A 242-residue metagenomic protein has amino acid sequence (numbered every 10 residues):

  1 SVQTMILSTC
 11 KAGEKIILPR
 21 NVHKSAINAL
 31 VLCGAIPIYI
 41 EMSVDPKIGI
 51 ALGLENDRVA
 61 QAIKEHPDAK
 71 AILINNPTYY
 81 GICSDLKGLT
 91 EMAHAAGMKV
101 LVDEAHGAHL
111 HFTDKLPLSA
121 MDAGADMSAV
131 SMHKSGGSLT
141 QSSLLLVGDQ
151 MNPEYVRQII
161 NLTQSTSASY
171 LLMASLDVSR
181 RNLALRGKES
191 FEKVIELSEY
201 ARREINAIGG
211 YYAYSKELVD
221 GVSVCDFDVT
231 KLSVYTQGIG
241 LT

Functional and structural regions predicted by a protein language model:
S1-S215, T236, G240: Conserved PLP-enzyme active-site core in the AAT-like
S198-E199, K216-V234: Conserved glycine-rich beta-strand-loop-beta hairpin in the small C-terminal domain of fold type I
